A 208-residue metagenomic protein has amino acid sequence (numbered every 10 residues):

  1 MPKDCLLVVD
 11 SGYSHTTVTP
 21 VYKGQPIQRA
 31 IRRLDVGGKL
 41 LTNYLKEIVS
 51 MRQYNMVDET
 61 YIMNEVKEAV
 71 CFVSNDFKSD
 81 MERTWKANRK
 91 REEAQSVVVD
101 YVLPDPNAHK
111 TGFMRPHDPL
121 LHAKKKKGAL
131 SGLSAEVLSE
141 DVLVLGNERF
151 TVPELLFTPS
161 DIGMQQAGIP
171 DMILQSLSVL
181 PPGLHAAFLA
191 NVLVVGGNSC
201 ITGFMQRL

Functional and structural regions predicted by a protein language model:
M1-L208: C-terminal region/appendage detector
